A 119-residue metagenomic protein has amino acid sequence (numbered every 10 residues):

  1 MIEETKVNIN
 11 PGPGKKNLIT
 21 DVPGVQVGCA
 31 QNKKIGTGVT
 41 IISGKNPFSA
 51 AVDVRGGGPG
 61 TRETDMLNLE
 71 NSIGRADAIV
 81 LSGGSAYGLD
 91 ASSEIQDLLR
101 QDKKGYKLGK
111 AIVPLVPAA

Functional and structural regions predicted by a protein language model:
M1-A119: Alpha/propeptide regions of enzymes that mature by internal proteolysis
